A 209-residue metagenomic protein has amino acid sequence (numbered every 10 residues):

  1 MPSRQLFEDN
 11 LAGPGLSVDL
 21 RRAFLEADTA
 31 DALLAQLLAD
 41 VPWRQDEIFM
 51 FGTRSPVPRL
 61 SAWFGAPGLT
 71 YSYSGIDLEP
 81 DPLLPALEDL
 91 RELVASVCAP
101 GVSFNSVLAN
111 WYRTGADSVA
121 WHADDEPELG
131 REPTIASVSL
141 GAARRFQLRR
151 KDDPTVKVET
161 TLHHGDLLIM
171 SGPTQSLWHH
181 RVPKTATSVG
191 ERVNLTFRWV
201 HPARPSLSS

Functional and structural regions predicted by a protein language model:
M1-S209: Non-heme Fe(II) oxygenase metal-center motifs and adjacent flexible, charged/small-residue loops
